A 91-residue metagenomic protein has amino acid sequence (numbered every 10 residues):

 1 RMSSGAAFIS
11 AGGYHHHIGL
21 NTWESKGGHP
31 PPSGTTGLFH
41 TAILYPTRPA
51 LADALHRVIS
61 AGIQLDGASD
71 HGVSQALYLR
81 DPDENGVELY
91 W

Functional and structural regions predicted by a protein language model:
S4, G13-H15, S25, T36 (+2 more regions): Vicinal oxygen chelate
F8-S10: Active-site region of the double-stranded beta-helix
H17-G19: Short coil-to-beta-strand
N21-H29, G34: Conserved donor-binding loop and adjoining core beta-sheet/short helix segment in diverse acyl/aminoacyl transferases
